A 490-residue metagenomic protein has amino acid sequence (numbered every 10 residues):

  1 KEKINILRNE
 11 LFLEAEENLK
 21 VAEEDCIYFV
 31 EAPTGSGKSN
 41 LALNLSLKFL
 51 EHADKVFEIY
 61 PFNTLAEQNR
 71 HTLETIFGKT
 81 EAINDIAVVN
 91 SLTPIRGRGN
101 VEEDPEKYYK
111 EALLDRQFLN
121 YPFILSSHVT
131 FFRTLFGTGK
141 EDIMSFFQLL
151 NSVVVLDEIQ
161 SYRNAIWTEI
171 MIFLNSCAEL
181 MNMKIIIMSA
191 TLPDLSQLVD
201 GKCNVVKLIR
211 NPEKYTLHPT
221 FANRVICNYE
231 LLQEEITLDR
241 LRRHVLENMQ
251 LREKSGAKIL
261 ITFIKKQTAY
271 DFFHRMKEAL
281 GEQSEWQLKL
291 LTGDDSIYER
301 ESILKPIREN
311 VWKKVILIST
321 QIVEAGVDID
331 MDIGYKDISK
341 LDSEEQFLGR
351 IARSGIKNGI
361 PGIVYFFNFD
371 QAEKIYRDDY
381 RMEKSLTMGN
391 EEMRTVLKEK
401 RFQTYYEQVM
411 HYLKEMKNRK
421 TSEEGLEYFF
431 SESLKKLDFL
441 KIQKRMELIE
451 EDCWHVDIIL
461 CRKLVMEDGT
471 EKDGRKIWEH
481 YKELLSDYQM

Functional and structural regions predicted by a protein language model:
K1-Y28, K48, C453: ATP-dependent helicase/translocase motor core
E24-S46: Walker A/P-loop
D54-I76, N90-T93: Conserved Walker A/P-loop ATP-binding site and its immediately adjacent core in helicase/helicase-like ATPase domains
K79-F136: Inter-Walker segment of RecA-like/P-loop motor cores
V88-G99, I264-Q267, L288-E301, T320-E324: Conserved helicase motor
I143-S152, Q160-H218: Post-DEXD/H (motif II) to motif III coupling segment of the RecA-like Helicase ATP-binding lobe
A178, R243-G256, T262, Q267 (+8 more regions): C-terminal helicase lobe and adjacent C-terminal extensions/tails of nucleic-acid helicase motors
T191-R252: Interdomain hinge/linker at the junction between the two RecA-like core domains of SF2 helicases
